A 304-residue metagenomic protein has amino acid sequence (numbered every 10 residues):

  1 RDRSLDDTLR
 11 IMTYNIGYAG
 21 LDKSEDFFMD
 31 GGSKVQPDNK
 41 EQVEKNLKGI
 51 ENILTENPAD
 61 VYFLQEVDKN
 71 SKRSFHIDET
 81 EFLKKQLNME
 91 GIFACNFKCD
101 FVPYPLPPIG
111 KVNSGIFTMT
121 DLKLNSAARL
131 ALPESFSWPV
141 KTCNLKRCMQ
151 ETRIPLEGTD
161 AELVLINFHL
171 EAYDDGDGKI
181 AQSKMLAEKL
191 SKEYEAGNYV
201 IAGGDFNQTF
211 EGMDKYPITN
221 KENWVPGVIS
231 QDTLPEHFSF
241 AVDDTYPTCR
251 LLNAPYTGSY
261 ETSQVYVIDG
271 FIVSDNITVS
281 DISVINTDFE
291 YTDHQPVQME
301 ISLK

Functional and structural regions predicted by a protein language model:
R1-Y104, P108-N113, K304: N-terminal, active-site-proximal structural segment of metallo-dependent hydrolase catalytic domains
D2-I11, V112, I116-S126, C143-N167 (+2 more regions): Beta-strand-turn-beta hairpins that frame and shape the catalytic cleft of phosphate-ester-processing enzymes
R10-I16, N46-H76, M119, T152 (+4 more regions): Active-site beta-strand/loop signature of hydrolases that rely on acidic residues for catalysis
I16-A19, D68-N70, F97-C99, L122-N125 (+6 more regions): Short, solvent-exposed loop/turn segments at secondary-structure junctions
S33-N39, V67-K69, P133-K141, F168-D177: Surface-exposed cleft-lining segments at the edges of enzyme active sites
K48-G49, S137, K146-E151: Alpha-helical scaffolding within the catalytic cores of extracellular/periplasmic polymer-degrading hydrolases
F75, I92-T120, T142, D177 (+3 more regions): Active site of divalent-metal-dependent phosphoester/diester hydrolases
